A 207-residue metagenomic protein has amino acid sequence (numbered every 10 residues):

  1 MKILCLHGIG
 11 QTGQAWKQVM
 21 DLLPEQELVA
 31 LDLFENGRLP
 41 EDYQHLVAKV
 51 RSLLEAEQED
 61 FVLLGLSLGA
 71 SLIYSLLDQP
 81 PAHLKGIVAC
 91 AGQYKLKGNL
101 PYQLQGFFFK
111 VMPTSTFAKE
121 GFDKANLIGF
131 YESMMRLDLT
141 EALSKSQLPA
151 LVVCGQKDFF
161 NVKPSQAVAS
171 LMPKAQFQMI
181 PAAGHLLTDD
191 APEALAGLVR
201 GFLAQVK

Functional and structural regions predicted by a protein language model:
G10-Q18: Serine-hydrolase catalytic-loop signature spanning alpha/beta hydrolases and amidase-signature enzymes
K17-M20, V29-V62: Active-site loop/oxyanion-hole signature of alpha/beta-hydrolase fold enzymes
Y43, Y74, D78, L84-P113 (+1 more regions): Flexible "cap/lid" loop of the alpha/beta hydrolase fold
G65-I73: Gly/Ala-rich beta-loop-alpha elbow adjacent to hydrolase catalytic centers
S115-L139, K157: Hydrophobic, aromatic-rich cap/lid helix
S146, V152-C154: Short beta-strand/loop motif that positions the catalytic acidic residue of the alpha/beta-hydrolase fold
Q156-F160, H185: Acidic catalytic loop of the alpha/beta-hydrolase fold
A183-P192: Catalytic histidine-centered segment of alpha/beta-hydrolase-like enzymes
